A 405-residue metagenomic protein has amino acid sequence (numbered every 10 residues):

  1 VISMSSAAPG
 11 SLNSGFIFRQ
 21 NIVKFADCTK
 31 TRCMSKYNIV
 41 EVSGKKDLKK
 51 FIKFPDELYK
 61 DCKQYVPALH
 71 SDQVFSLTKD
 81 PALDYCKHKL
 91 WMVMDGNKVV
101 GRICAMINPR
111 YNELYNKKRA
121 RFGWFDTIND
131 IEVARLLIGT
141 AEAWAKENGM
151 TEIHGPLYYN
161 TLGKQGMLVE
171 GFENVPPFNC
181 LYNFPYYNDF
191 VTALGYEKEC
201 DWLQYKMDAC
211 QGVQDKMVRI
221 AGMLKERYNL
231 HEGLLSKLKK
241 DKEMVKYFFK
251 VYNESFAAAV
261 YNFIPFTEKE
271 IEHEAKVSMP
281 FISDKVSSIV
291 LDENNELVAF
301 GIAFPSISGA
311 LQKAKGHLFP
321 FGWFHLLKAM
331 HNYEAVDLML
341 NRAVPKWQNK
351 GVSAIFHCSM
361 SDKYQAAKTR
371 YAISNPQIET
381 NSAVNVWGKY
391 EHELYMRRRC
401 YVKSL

Functional and structural regions predicted by a protein language model:
S11, F16, I22-F25, K30-C33 (+2 more regions): Acyl-donor-binding surface of acyltransferase catalytic domains
T29-K63: Generic start-of-chain signal for non-secretory N-termini
M34-L48, M217-K242: Conserved N-terminal entry element of GNAT/NAT acetyltransferase domains
L48, P109-N112, T161-G163, G212 (+5 more regions): Flexible loop/turn segments at secondary-structure boundaries
P55-D95, I103-E113, K240-N341: A conserved beta-strand-loop-helix scaffold within acyl/acetyltransferase catalytic domains
E113-G195, A314-K389: Acyl-donor binding region in acyl/amide transferases
